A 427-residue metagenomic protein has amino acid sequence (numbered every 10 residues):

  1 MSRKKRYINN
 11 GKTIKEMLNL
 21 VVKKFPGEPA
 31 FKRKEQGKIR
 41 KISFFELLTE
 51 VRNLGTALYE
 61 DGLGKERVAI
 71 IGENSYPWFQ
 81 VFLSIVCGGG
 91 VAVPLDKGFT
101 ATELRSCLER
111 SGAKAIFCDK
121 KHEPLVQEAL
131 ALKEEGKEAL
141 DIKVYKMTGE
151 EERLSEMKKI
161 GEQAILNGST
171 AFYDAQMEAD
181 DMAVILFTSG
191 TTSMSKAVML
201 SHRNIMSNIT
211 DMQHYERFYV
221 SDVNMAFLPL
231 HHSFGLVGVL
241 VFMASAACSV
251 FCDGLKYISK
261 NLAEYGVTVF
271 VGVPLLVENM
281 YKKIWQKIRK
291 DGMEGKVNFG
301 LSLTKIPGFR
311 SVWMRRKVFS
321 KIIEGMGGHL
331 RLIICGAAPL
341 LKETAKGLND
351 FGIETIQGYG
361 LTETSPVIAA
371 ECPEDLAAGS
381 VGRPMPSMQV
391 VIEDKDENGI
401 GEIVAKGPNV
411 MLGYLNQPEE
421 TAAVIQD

Functional and structural regions predicted by a protein language model:
K4-K12, R153-M182: Flexible, low-complexity linker/hinge segments
M17-N19, C87-I160, F172: Structural core segment of the AMP-binding/adenylate-forming
P26-P29, A164-F187, M194, R217-V223: Conserved pre-ATP/AMP-binding loop-to-beta segment of ANL
A30-G62, E66-S75, F79-L83, T100-E109 (+1 more regions): Conserved AMP-binding/adenylate-forming core of the ANL superfamily
K41-F45, A183-I209: Conserved AMP-binding A3 loop
A69-I71, W78, F82, V86-F117 (+3 more regions): Short beta-strand->loop structural element characteristic of the AMP-binding/adenylate-forming
M206-V223, L230-F319, H329: Conserved AMP-binding/adenylation subdomain of ANL enzymes
F270, M314-D427: Conserved AMP-binding/adenylate-forming
